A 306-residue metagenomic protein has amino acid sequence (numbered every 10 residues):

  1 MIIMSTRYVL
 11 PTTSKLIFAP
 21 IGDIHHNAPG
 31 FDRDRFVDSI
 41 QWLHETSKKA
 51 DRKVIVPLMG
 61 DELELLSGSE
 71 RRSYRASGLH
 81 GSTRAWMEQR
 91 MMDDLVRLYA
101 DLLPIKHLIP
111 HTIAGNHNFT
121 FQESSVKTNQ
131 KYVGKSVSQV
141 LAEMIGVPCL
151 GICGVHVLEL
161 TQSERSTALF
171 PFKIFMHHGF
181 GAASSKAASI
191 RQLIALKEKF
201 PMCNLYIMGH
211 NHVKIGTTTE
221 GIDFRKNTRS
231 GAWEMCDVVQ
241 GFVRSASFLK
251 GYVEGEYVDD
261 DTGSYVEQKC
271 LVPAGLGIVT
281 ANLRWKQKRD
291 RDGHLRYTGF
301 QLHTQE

Functional and structural regions predicted by a protein language model:
I2-I3, E306: C-terminal regulatory/interaction regions
S5-A19, H156-F175, D237-Q240: Beta-strand-turn-beta hairpins that frame and shape the catalytic cleft of phosphate-ester-processing enzymes
S5-K15, I21, H26-L150: Core catalytic region of metal-dependent phosphoesterases/phosphodiesterases, especially metallo-beta-lactamase-like
P20-D23, I55-D61, I109-N116, C149 (+3 more regions): Active-site neighborhood of phospho(di)ester-bond hydrolases with catalytic His/Asp-centered motifs
D34-H44, G151-E159, A183-E198: A Trp-anchored, charged/polar loop motif used as the substrate-binding/catalytic surface of acyl/ester-handling
D51, T161-P171, R225-D237, K288-R291: Short, solvent-exposed loop/turn segments that connect beta-strands within catalytic domains and beta-strand-rich
R75-L79, Y265-C270, T280-E306: C-terminal accessory extensions appended to soluble enzyme cores
K173-I174, F180-N282: Conserved beta-sheet core of the metallophosphoesterase superfamily
